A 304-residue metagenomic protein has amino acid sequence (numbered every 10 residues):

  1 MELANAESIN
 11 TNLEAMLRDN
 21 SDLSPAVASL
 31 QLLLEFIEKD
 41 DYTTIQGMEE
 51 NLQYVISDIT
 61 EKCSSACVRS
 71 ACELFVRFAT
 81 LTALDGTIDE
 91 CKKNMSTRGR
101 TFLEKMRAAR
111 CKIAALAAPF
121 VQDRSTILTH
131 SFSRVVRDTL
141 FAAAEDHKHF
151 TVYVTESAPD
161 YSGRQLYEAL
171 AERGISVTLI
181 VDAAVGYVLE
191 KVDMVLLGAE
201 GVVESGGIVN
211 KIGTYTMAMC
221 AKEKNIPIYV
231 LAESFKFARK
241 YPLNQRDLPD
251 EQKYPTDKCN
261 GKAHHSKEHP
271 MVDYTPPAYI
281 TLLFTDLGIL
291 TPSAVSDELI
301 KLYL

Functional and structural regions predicted by a protein language model:
M1-M95: Long amphipathic alpha-helical segments
E2-A4, R137-D138, A143-H149, T155-L304: Conserved phosphate- and dinucleotide-binding cores of soluble alpha/beta proteins, encompassing both enzyme active
N10, E14, V27-L34, Q53-I56 (+8 more regions): Predominant activation on well-ordered alpha-helical scaffold segments within soluble catalytic domains
N10-A15, N94-R100, K148-V152, L197-V203: Glycine/charged-rich beta-loop-alpha catalytic/anionic-binding loops adjacent to active sites
T87-A109: Glycine-rich phosphate-binding "P-loop"
K105-Q122: A short, well-structured juxtamembrane/interface segment
R124-S125, F150: Nucleotide donor/acceptor-binding cores
T126-R137, P159: Gly/Ser/Thr-rich loops at beta-strand to alpha-helix junctions that form or flank small-molecule/cofactor-binding
